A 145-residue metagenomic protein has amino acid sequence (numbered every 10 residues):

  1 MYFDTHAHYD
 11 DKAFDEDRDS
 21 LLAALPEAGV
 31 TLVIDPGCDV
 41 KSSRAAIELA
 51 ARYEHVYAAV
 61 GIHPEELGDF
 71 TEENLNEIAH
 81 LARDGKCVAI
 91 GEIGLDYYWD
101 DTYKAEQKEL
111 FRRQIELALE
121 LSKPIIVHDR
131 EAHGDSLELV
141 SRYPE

Functional and structural regions predicted by a protein language model:
M1-E145: Mid-domain alpha/beta scaffold segments of enzyme catalytic cores
